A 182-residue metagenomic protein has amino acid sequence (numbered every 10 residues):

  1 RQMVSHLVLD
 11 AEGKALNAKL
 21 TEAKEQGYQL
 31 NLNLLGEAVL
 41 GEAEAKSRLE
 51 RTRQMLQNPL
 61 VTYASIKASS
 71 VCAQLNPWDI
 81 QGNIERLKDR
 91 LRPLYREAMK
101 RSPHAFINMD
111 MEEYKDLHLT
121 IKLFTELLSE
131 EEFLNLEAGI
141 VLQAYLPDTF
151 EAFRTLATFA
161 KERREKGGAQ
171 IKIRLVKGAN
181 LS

Functional and structural regions predicted by a protein language model:
R1-S182: Positively charged, amphipathic and often flexible ligand-engagement surfaces
